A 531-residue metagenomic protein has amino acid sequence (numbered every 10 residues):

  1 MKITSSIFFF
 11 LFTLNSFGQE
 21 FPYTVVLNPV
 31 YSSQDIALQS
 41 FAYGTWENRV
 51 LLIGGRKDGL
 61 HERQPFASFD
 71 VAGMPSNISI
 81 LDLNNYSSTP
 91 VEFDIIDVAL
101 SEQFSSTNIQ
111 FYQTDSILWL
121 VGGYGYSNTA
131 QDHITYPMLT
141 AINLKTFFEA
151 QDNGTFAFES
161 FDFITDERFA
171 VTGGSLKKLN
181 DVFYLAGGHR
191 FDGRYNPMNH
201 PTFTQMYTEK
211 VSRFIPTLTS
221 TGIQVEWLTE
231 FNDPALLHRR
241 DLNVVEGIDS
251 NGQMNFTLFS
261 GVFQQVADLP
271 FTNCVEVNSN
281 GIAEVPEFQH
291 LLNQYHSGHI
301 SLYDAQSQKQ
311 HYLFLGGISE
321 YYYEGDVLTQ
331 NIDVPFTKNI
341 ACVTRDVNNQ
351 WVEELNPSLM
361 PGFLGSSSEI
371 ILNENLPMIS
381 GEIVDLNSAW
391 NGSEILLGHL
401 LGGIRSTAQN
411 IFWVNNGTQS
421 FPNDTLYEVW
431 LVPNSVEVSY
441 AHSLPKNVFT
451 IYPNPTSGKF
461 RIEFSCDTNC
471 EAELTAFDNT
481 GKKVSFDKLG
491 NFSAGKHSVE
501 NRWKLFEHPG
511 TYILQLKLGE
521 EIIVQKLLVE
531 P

Functional and structural regions predicted by a protein language model:
P29-G73: Beta-strand-rich domains and repeat architectures in extracellular enzymes and scaffolds, especially beta-propellers
Q39-Y43, E102-F111, T172-L176, R240-V245 (+2 more regions): Beta-propeller and closely related beta-sheet repeat lectin domains
R56-D58, Y124-Y126, H189-F191, V262-Q264 (+2 more regions): Residue-level signature of beta-propeller blades and closely related beta-rich strand-turn architectures in secreted
A67-Y86, D132-A150, M198-S220, P270-I282 (+2 more regions): Beta-propeller blade signature
S68-D115, G125: Blade-loop segments of beta-propeller domains
S101-N108, G125-L179: Asp-box/WD-like beta-propeller blade repeats and closely related beta-sheet repeat scaffolds
N293-S388: Loop/turn-rich, solvent-exposed surfaces of beta-rich toroidal or solenoidal domains
H442-Y452, T456-P531: C-terminal outer-membrane/trafficking sorting elements
